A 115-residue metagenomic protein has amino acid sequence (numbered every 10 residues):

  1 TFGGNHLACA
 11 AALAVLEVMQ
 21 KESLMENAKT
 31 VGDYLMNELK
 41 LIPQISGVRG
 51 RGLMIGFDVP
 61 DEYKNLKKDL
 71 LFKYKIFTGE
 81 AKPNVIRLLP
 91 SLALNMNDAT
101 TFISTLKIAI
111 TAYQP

Functional and structural regions predicted by a protein language model:
T1-P115: Conserved N-terminal phosphate-binding loop of PLP-dependent enzymes in the Aspartate aminotransferase
